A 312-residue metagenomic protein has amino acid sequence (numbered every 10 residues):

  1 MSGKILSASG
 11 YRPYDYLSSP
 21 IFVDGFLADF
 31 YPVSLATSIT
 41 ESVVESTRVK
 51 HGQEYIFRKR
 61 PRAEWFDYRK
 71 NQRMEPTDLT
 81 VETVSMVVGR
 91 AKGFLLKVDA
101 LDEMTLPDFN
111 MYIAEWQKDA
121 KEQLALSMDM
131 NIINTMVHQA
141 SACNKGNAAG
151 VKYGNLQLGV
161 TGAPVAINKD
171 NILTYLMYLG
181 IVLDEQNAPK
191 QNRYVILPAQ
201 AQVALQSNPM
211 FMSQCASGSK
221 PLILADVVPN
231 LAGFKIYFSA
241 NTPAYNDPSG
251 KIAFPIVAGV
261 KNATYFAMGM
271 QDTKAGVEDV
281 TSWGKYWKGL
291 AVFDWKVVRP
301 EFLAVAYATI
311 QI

Functional and structural regions predicted by a protein language model:
S2-E41, S46-E54, S85-V87, K152-D170 (+1 more regions): Sequence/fold signature of self-assembling virion shell proteins
K50-S85: N-terminal low-complexity, intrinsically disordered segments
R58-R62, G89, D99-L101: Acidic/polar N-terminal loop/beta-strand segments that form early-domain functional surfaces
W65, M104, V203, A244 (+1 more regions): Residue-level signal for secondary-structure boundary sites
E82-V84, A91-Y112, I172-N208: Structured, hydrophobic secondary-structure cores that serve as assembly/anchoring elements
E103-I181, Y307-I312: Alpha-helical scaffold segments that mediate packing/assembly in large oligomeric complexes
T135, P198-A199, W295-V298: Subunit-assembly interface segments of extracellular/virion macromolecular structures
